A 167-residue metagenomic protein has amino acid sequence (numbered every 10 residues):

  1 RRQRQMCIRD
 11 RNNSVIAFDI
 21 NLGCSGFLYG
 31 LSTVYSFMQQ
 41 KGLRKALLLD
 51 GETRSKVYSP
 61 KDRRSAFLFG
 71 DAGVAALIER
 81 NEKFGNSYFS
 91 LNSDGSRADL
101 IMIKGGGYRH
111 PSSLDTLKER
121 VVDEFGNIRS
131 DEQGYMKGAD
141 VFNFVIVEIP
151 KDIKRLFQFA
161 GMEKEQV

Functional and structural regions predicted by a protein language model:
R2, L22-S25, D50-K56, N92-D94: Acidic, glycine-rich active-site loops and adjacent beta-strand->loop/helix elements that engage anionic groups
Q3-I8: Short, small-residue-biased leader/transition segments that mark boundaries at the very start of proteins
R9-N21, K56-P60: Glycine/charged-rich beta-loop-alpha catalytic/anionic-binding loops adjacent to active sites
I16-N21, R44-G51, S87-F89, E165-V167: Beta-strand segments within the central parallel beta-sheet cores of soluble alpha/beta enzyme folds
N21-R44, I78: Active-site-proximal alpha-helical scaffold in enzymes
Q39-A72: Flexible, glycine-rich active-site loops centered on histidine and acidic residues that chelate a metal or position
D62-V147, K151-R155: Condensing-enzyme catalytic core mediating Claisen C-C bond formation in acyl metabolism
D152-Q166: Phosphate/pyrophosphate-binding loops at sites that engage ATP/ADP/AMP, CoA/4′-phosphopantetheine, polyphosphate
